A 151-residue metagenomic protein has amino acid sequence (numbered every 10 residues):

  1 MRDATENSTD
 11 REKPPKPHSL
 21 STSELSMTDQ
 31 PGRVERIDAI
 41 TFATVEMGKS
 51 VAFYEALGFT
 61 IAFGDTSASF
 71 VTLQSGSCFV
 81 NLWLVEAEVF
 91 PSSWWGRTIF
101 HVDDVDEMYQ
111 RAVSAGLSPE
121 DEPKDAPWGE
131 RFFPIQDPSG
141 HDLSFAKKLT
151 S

Functional and structural regions predicted by a protein language model:
R2-V51, R97-T98, A146-S151: N-terminal beta-strand motif that seeds the catalytic metal site of vicinal oxygen chelate
E12, E35, T41-V80: Core segments of cupin and vicinal oxygen chelate
P17, T60-W94, D142-K147: Conserved short beta-strand elements that form part of the metal-binding/catalytic scaffold of enzyme active sites
E24-S26, N81-L84, D121: A short, acidic/glycine-rich surface segment
D29-G32, Y54, F90, I135: Structural motif
R33-R36, F90-W95, A126-P127: Short glycine-enriched loop/turn motifs at secondary-structure junctions
D38, S67-S69, G96, G129-R131: Residue-level marker for the onset of beta-strands and adjacent loop->beta junctions in well-ordered domains
V45-G48, T98-D142: Vicinal oxygen chelate
